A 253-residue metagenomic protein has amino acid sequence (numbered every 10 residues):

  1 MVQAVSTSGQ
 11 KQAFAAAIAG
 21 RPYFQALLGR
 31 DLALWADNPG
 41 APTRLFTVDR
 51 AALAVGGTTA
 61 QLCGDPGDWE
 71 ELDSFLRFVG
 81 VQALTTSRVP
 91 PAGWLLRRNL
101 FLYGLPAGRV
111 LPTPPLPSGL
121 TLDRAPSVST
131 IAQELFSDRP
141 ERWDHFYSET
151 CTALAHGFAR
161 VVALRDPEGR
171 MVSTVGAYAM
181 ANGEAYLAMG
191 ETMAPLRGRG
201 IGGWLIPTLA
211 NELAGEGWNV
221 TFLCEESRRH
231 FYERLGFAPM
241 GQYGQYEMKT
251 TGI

Functional and structural regions predicted by a protein language model:
M1-A92, E141: N-terminal charged segments
M1-L28, N99-L102, A107-Y147, R165: Short amphipathic alpha-helix that is part of the acyltransferase structural core
G40, R142-E191: A conserved beta-strand-loop-helix scaffold within acyl/acetyltransferase catalytic domains
G56-Q61, A179-A188, R197: A conserved beta-turn-beta hairpin within the catalytic core of GNAT-like acetyltransferases that forms part
G67-F75, A188, T192, G198-G215 (+1 more regions): Conserved acetyl-CoA-binding loop-helix of GNAT-fold acetyltransferases
R77-R88, L213-E225: Conserved GNAT acetyl-CoA-binding A-motif
R88-R97, G203, E226-Y243: Conserved active-site alpha-helix within GNAT-family acetyltransferase domains
L96-G108, A238-I253: Conserved catalytic-core motifs of GNAT/GCN5-like acyltransferases
